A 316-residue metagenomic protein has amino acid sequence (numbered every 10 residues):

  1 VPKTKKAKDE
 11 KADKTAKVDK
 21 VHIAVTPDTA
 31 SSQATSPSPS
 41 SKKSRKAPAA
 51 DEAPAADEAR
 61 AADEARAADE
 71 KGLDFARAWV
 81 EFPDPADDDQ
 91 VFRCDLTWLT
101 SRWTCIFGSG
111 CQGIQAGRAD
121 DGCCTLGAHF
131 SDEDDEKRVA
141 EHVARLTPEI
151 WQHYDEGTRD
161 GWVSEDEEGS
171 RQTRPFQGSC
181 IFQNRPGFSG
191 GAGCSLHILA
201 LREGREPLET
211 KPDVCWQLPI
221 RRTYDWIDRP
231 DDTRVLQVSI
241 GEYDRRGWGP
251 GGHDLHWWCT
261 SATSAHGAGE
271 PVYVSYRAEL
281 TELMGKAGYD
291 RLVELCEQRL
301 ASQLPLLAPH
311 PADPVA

Functional and structural regions predicted by a protein language model:
P2-K8, K14-K17, I23-V25, K42-K46 (+3 more regions): Short loop/turn segments that flank or connect secondary-structure elements
T26-A30: Intrinsic disorder/low-complexity segments
